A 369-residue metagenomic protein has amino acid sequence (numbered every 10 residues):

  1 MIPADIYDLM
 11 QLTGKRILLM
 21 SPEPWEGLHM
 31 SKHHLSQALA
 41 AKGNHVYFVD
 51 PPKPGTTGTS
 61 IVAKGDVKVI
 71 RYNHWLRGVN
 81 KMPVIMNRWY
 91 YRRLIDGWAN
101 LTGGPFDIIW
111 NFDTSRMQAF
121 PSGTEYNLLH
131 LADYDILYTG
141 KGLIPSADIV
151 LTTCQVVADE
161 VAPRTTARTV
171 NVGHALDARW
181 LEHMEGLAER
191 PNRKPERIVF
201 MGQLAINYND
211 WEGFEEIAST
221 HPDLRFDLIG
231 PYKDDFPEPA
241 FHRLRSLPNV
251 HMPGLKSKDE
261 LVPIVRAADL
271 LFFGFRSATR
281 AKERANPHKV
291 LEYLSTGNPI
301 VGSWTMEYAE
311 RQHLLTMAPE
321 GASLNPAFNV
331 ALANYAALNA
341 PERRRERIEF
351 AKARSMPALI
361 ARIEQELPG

Functional and structural regions predicted by a protein language model:
M1-T57, S219-T220: N-terminal subdomain of nucleotide-sugar transferases
E26-M30, A205-I206, D259, P263 (+2 more regions): Nucleotide-sugar-dependent
Y138-G142, P163, L176-K194: Acidic anion/phosphate-binding donor-loop and adjacent secondary structure in glycosyltransferase catalytic cores
V156, H174-A175: Carbohydrate-associated surface elements
R190-Y208, E215-A218, D227-I229: Conserved donor-binding/catalytic core segment of Leloir-type glycosyltransferases
G230, E238-P263: Nucleotide-activated donor-binding/catalytic signature segment of Leloir-type glycosyltransferases, i.e., the conserved
A309-A331: Change "using UDP/GDP/dTDP sugars" to "using nucleotide sugars
A336-P368: A charged, aromatic-enriched C-terminal amphipathic alpha-helix characteristic of glycosyltransferases across folds
